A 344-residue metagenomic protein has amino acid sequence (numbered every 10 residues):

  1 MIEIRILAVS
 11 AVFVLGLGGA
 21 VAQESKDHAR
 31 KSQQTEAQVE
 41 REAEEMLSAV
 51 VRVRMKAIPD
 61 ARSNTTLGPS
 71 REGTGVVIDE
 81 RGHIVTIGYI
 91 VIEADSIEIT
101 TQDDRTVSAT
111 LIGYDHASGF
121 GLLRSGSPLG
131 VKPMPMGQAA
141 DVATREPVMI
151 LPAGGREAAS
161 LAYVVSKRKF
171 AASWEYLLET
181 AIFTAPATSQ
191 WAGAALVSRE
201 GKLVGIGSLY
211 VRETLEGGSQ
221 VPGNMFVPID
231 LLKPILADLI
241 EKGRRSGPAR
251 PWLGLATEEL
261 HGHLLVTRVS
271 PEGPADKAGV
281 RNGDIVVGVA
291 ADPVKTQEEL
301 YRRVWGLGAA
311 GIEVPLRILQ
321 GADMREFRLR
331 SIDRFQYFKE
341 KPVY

Functional and structural regions predicted by a protein language model:
A22-Y89, S96, A143-V148, A237-D238 (+2 more regions): N-terminal activation segment of mature serine protease catalytic domains
Q23-A43, V131, E157, R199 (+4 more regions): C-terminal cap/linker of serine protease catalytic domains
P59, T65, A94-S96, V131 (+4 more regions): Active-site loop architecture of trypsin-fold serine endopeptidases
D60-G68, I112-G119, K167-I182, L215-S219 (+2 more regions): Gly/Ser-enriched beta-turn/beta-hairpin loop segments
D79-F120, S125-G130: Catalytic-histidine neighborhood of serine endopeptidases, predominantly the chymotrypsin-like S1/PA family
H83, G137-A158: Short glycine/Trp-rich loop-beta-loop segment that forms part of the substrate-binding cleft
Q138-A139, A194-A195, E200, P274-I285 (+1 more regions): A short glycine-leucine-enriched loop at secondary-structure breakpoints that most characteristically corresponds
A187-Q190, D238-R303, L319, D323-R330 (+1 more regions): PDZ/PDZ-like groove recognition
